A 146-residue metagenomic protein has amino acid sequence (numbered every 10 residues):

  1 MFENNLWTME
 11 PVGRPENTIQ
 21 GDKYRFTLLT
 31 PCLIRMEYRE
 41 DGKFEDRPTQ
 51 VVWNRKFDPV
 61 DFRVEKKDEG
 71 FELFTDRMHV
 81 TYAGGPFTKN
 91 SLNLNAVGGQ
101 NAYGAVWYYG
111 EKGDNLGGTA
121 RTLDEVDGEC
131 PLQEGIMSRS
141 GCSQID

Functional and structural regions predicted by a protein language model:
F2-G13: Short, Gly/Pro- and small/polar-rich lid/capping loops
F2-N4, L29-D68: A low-complexity, Ser/Thr/Gly/Pro-enriched, surface-exposed linker/loop concept that marks segments flanking
N5, V64-D146: Catalytic and substrate-binding clefts that recognize carbohydrates or anionic sugar/phosphate headgroups
V12, I19-Q20, F57, V64-K66 (+1 more regions): Short solvent-exposed loop/turn micro-motifs enriched in small/polar/acidic residues
N17-G21, M36, E69-D76: Generic recognition of long tandem-repeat/solenoid scaffolds
T18, K23, L33, G141-C142: A residue-level signal for beta-strand positions that form part of recognition/binding surfaces within mature
I19, F44, G135-I136: Long, contiguous hydrophobic alpha-helical segments, chiefly transmembrane helices and signal peptides
